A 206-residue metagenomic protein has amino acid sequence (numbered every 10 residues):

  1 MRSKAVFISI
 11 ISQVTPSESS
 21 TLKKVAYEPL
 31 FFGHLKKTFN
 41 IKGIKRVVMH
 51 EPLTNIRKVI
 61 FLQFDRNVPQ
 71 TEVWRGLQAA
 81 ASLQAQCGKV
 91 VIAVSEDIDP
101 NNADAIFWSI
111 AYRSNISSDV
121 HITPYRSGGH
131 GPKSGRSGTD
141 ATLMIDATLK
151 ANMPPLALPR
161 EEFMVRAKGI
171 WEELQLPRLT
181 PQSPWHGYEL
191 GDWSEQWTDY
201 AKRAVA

Functional and structural regions predicted by a protein language model:
M1-A206: Charged, compositionally biased interaction regions
